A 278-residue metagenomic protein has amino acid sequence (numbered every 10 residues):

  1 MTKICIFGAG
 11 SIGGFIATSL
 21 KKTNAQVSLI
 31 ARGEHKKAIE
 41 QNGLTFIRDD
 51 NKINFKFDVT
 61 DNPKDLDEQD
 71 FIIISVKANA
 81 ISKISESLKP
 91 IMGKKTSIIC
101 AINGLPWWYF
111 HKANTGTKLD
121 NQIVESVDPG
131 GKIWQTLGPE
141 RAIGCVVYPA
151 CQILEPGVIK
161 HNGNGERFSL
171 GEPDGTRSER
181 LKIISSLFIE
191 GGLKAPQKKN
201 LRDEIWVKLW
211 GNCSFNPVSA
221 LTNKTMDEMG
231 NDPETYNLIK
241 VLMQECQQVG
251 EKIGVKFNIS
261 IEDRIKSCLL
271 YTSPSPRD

Functional and structural regions predicted by a protein language model:
M1-D49: NAD(P)+-binding Rossmann beta1-loop-alpha1 motif at the extreme N-terminus of oxidoreductases
A38, I91, D128, W134-K208 (+2 more regions): Internal alpha-helical scaffold of NAD(P)-dependent oxidoreductase catalytic cores
T45-R48, T115-L119, I159-G163, S214-F215: Short, hinge-like loop/turn segments at secondary-structure boundaries
I53-K56, D61-E155: Rossmann-like NAD(P)(H) cofactor-binding subdomain of soluble oxidoreductases
N258-S267: Active-site-proximal substrate-binding core of FAD-dependent oxidoreductases
Y271-D278: Conserved small/polar residues in nucleotide/adenosyl-binding loops
